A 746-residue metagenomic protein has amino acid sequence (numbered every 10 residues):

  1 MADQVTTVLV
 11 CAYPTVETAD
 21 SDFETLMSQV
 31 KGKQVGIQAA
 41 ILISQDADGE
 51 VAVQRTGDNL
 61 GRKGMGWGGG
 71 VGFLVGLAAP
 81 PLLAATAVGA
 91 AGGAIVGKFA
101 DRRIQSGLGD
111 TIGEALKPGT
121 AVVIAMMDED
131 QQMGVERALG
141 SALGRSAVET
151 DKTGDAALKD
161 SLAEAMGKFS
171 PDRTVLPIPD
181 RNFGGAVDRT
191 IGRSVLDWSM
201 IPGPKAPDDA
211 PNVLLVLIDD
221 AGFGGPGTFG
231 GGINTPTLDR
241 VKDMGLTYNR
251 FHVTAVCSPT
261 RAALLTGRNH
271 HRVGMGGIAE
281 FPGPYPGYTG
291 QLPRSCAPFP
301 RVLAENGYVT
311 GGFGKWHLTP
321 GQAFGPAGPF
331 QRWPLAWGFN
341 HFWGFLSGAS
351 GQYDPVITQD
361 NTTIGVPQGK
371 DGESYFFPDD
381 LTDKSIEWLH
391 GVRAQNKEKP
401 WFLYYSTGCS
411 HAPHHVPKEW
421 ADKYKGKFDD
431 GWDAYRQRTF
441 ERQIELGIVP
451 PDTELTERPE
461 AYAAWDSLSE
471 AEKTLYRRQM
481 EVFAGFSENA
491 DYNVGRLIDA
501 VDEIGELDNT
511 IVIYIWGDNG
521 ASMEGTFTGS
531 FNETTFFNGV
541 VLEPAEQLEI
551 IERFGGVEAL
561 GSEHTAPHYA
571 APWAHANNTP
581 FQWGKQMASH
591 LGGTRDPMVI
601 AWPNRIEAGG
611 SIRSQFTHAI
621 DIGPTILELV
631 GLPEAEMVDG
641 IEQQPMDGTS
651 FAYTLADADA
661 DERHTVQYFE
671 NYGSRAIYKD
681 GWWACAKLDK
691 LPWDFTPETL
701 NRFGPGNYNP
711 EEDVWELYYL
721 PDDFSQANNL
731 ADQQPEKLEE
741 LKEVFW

Functional and structural regions predicted by a protein language model:
D3-S28, Q34-Q45, A100-K168: Cytosol/matrix-facing juxtamembrane amphipathic, basic-hydrophobic segments adjacent to a transmembrane helix
A47-R55: Short juxtamembrane and helix-loop transition motifs at transmembrane-helix boundaries in membrane proteins
A52, Q132-V135, M523: Switch/connector loops and helix/strand junctions flanking conserved nucleotide-binding motifs in nucleotide-processing
G57-R103: Short, low-complexity, glycine-enriched hydrophobic/amphipathic alpha-helices that associate with lipid bilayers
F169-E711, W715-E716, F724-E743: Formylglycine-dependent sulfatase
W746: Accessory carbohydrate-binding/adhesion or oligomerization-edge regions at the termini of glycan-active proteins
